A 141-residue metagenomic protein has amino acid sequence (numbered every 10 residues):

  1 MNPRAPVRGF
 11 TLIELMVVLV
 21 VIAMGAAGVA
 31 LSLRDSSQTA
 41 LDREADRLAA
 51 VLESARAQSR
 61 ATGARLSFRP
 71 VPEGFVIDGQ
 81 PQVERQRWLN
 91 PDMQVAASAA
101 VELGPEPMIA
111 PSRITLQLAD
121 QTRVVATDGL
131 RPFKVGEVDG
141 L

Functional and structural regions predicted by a protein language model:
M1-P3, I13-M16, M24-L141: N-terminal helix-rich module
